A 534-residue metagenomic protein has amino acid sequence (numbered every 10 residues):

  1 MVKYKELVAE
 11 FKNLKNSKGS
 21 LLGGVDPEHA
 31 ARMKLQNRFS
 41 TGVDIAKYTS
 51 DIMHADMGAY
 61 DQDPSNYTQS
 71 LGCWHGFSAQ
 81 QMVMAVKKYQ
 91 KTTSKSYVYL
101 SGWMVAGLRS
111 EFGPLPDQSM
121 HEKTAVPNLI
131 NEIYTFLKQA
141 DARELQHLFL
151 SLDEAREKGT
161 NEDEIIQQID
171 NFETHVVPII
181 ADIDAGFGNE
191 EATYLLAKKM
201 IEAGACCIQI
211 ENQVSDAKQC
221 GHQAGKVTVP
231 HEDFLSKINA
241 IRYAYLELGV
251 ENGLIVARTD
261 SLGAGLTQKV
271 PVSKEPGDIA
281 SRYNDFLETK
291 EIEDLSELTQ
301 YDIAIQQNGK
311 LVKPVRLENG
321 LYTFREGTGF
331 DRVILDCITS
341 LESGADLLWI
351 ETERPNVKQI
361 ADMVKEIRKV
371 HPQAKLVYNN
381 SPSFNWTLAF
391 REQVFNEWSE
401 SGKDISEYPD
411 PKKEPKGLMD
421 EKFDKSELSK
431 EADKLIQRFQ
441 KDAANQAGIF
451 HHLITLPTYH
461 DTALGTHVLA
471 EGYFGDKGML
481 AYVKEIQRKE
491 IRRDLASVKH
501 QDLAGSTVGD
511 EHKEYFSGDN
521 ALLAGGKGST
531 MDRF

Functional and structural regions predicted by a protein language model:
V2-L453, H467, G509-F534: Alpha/beta enzyme core
Q437-E471, K477-K513: Substrate-binding cleft of secreted/luminal carbohydrate-active enzymes
